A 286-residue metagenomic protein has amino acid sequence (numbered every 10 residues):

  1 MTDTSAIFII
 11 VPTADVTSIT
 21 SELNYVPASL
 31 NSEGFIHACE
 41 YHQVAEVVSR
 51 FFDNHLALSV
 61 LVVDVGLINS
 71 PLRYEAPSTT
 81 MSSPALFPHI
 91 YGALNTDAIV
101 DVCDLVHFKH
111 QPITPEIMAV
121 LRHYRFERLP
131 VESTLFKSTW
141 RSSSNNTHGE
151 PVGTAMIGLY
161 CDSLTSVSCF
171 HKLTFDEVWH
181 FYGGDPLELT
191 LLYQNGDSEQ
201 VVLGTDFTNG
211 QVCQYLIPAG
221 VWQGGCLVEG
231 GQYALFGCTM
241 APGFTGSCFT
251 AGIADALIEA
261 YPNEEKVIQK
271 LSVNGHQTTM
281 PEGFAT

Functional and structural regions predicted by a protein language model:
M1-T2, T286: Eukaryotic N-terminal targeting leaders
T2-P112: Conserved, structured core segments of small domains
V11, C39, V62, Y91 (+4 more regions): Residues in well-ordered beta-strands of folded domains
S59-V60, P88-G92, Q214-L216, C226 (+1 more regions): Active-site scaffold segments
V65, T239-F244: Short edge-strand/loop segments of extracellular domains
S70-P77, D101-C103, T190-L192, L227-V228 (+1 more regions): Short, conserved acidic/polar surface loops in the N-terminal third of protein domains
I113-Y215, G224-G225, G230-Q232, P242-T245 (+1 more regions): Non-catalytic, conserved peripheral segments adjacent to functional cores
